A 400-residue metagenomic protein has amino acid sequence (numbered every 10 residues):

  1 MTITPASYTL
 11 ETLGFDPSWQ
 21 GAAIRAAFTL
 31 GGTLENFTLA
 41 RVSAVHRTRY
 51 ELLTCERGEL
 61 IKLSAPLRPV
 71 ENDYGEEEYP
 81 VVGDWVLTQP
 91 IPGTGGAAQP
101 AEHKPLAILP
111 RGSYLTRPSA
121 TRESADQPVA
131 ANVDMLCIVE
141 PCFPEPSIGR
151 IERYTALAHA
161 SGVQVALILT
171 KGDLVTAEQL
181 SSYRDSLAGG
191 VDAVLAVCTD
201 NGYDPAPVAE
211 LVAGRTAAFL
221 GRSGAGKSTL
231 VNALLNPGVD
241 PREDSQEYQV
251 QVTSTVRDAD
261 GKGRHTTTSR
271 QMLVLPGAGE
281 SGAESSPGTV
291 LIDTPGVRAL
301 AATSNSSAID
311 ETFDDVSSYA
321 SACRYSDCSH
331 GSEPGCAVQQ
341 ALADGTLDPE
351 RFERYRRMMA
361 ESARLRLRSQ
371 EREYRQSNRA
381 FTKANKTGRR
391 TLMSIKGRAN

Functional and structural regions predicted by a protein language model:
M1-Y8, F15, T33-N36, K62 (+7 more regions): Helix-rich effector regions associated with P-loop NTPase G domains
E35-T48: Structural detector for short beta-strands of small beta-barrel domains
Y50-C55, T88: SH3/SH3-like beta-barrel fold
E51-L53, V81, A98-K104, S124 (+2 more regions): Switch/coupling subdomain of P-loop NTPase systems
G58-R68: A short macromolecule-binding patch
P90-A101, C142-P144, S223: Short, charged beta-turn/beta-strand-edge "cap" motif at the junction between a beta-strand and an adjacent loop
Q164, K171-A225: Canonical P-loop GTPase G-domain recognition
S223, S228-T229, A233: Walker A/P-loop
